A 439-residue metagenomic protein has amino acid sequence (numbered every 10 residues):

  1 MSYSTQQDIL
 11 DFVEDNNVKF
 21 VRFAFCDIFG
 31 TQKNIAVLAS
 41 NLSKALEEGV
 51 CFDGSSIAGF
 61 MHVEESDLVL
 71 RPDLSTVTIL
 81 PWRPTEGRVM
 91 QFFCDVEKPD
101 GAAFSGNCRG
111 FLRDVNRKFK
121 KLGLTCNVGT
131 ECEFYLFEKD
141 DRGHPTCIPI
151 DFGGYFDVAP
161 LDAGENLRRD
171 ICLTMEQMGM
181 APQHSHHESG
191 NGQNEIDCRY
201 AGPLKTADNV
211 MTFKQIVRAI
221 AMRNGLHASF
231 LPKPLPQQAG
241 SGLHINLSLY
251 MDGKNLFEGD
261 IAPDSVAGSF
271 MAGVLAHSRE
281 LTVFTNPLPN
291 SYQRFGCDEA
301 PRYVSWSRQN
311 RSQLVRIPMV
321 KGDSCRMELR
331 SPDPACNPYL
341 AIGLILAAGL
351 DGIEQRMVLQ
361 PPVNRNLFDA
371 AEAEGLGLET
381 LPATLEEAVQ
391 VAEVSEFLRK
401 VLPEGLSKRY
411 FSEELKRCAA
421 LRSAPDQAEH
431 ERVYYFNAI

Functional and structural regions predicted by a protein language model:
M1-I439: Glycine-rich, acidic/polar active-site loops that bind/position phosphate-bearing ligands
